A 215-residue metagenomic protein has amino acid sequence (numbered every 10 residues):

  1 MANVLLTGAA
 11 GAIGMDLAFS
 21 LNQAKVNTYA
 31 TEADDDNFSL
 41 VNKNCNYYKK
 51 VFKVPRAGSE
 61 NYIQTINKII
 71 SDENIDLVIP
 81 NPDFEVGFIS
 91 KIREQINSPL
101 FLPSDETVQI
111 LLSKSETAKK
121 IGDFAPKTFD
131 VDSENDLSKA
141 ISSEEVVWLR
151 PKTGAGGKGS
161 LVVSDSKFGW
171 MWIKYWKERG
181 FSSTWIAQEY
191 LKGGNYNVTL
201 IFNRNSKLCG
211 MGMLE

Functional and structural regions predicted by a protein language model:
M1-L102: ATP-binding N-terminal substructure of ATP-dependent carboxylate-amine bond-forming enzymes
N44-Y47, N74, F124, F181 (+1 more regions): Short loop/turn motifs at secondary-structure junctions
N46, E94-G159: A conserved helix-loop-beta module that forms one wall/lid of the active-site cleft in ATP-utilizing catalytic domains
T65-I69, K139-A140, W172: CheY-like receiver
I69-I75, S142-E144, G180-F181: Glycine-rich phosphate-binding loop signature in dinucleotide/nucleotide-binding domains
V131, S160-D165, L200-N203: Short beta-strand-to-turn element immediately C-terminal to the catalytic PLP-Schiff-base lysine in fold type I
K167-E215: Phosphate-binding site of ATP-dependent enzymes
